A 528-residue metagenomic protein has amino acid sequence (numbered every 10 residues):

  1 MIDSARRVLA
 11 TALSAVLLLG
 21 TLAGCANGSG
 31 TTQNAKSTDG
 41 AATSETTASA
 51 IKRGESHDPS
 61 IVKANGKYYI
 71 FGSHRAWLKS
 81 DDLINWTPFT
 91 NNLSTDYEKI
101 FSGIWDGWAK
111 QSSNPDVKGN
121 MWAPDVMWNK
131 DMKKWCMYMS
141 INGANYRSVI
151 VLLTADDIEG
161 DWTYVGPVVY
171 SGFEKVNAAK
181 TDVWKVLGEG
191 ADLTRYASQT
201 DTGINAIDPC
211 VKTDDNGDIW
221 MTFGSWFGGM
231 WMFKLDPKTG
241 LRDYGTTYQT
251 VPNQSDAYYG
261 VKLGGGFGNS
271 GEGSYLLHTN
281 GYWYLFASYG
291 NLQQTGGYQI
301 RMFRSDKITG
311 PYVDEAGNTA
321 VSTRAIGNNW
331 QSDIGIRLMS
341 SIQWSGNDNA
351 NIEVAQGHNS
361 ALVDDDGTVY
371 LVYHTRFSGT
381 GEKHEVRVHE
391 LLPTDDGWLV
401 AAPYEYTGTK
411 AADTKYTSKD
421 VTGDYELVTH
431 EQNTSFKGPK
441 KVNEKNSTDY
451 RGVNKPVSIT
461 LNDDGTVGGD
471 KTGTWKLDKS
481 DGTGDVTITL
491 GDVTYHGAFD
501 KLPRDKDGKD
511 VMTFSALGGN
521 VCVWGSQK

Functional and structural regions predicted by a protein language model:
M1-A12: Bacterial N-terminal signal peptides that target proteins for export
L13-S14, W344: Enrichment for repetitive, rod-forming helical segments
G20-G24: C-terminal motif of bacterial Sec signal peptides marking the signal peptidase cleavage site
N27-K528: Carbohydrate-active catalytic/glycan-binding domains of CAZyme proteins, especially the secreted or lumenal ectodomains
